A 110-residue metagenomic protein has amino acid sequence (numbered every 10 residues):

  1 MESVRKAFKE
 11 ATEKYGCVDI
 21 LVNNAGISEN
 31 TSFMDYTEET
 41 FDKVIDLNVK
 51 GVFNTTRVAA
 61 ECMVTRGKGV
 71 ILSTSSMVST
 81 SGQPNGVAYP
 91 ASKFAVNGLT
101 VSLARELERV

Functional and structural regions predicted by a protein language model:
M1-K6, E38: The beta1-alpha1 cofactor-binding region of Rossmann-like NAD(H)/NADP(H)-dependent oxidoreductases
A25-E29: Conserved NAD(P)H cofactor-binding loop of Rossmann-fold oxidoreductase domains
S32-F33, T37-I45: Substrate-binding pocket helix/loop in short-chain dehydrogenase/reductase
M34, S81-V87, R109-V110: Active-site loop immediately N-terminal to the catalytic Tyr-X3-Lys motif of short-chain dehydrogenase/reductase
T56, S92: Active-site helix of classical SDR
E61, R105-R109: Alpha-helical segment proximal to the catalytic Tyr-Lys
S76: Residue(s) in the substrate-gating loop at a strand-loop-helix junction that position the organic substrate next
